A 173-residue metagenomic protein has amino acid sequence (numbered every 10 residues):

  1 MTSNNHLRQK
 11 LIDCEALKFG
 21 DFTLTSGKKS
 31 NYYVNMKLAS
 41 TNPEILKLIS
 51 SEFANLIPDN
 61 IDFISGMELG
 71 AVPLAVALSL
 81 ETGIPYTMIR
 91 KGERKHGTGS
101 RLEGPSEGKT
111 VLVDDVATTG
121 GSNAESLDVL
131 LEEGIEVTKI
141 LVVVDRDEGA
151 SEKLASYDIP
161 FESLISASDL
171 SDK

Functional and structural regions predicted by a protein language model:
M1-I57: Active-site-facing substrate-recognition patch
N4-L11, D128-K173: PRPP-dependent phosphoribosyltransferase catalytic core
S51-D62, L127-E133: Phosphate/pyrophosphate-binding loops at sites that engage ATP/ADP/AMP, CoA/4′-phosphopantetheine, polyphosphate
N60-G70, L141: Short glycine-rich phosphate-binding loop at a beta-alpha junction
D62, G108-T110, T138: Conserved acidic residues
I64-S65, T87, T138, E162: Structural detector of well-ordered beta-strand residues that form the stable sheet scaffold of enzyme domains
L74-V111, T119-A124: Short, glycine/charge-rich flexible loops or terminal/linker lids adjacent to PRPP-binding catalytic cores
V116-L127, G149: Acidic, divalent-metal-coordinating active-site segment for phosphoryl/phosphodiester hydrolysis, typified by short
